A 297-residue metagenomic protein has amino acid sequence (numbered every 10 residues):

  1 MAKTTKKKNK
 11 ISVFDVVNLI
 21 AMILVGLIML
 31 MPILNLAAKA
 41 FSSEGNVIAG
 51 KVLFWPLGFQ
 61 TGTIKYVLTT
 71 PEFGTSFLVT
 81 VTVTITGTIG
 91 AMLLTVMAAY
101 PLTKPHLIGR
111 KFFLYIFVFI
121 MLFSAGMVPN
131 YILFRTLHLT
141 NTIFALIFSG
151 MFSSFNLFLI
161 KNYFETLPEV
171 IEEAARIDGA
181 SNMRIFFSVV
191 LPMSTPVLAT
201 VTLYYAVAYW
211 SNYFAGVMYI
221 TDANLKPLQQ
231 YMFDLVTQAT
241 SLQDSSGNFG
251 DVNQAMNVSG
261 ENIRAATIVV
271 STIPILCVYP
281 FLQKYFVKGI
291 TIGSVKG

Functional and structural regions predicted by a protein language model:
A2-G297: A hydrophobic, multi-pass inner-membrane permease signature
